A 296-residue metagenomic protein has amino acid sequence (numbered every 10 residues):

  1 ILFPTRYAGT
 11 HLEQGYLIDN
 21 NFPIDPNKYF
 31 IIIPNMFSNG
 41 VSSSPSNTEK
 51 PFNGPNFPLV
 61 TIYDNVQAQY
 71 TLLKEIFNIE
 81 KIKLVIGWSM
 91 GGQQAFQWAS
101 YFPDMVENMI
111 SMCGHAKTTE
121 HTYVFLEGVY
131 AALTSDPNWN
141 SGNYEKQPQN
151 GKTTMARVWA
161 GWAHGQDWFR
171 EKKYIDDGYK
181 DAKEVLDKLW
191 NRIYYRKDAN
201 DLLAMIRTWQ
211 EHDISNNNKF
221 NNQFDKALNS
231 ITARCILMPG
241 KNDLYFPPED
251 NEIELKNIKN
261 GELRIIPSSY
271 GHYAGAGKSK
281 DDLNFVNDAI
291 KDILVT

Functional and structural regions predicted by a protein language model:
I1-K50: N-terminal cap/lid subdomain of alpha/beta-hydrolase-fold enzymes
F52, N56, Y63-K83, F96 (+1 more regions): Conserved acidic catalytic loop of the alpha/beta-hydrolase fold
E80-Y123: Conserved hydrolase catalytic core segment
M105-V106, S111-R192: Alpha/beta-hydrolase-fold enzymes
W209-D213, K241-F246: Acidic catalytic loop of the alpha/beta-hydrolase fold
N217-F224, A233, L244-K256: Short alpha-helix in the alpha/beta-hydrolase fold that links the catalytic acid
I231, L237-P239: Short beta-strand/loop motif that positions the catalytic acidic residue of the alpha/beta-hydrolase fold
E252-K256, N260-T296: Catalytic active-site module of serine/aspartate enzymes centered on a nucleophile-bearing elbow/loop
